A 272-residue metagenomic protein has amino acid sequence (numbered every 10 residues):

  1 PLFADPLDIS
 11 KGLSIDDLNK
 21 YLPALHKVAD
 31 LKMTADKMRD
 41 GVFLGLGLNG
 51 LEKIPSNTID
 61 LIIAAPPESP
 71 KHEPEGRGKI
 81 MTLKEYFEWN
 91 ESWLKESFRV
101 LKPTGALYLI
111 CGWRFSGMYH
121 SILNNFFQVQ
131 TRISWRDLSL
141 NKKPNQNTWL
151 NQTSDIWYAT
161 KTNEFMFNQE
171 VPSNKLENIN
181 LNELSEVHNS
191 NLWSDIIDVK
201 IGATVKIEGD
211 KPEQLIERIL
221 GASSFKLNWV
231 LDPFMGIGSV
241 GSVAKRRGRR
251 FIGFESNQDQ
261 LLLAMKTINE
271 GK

Functional and structural regions predicted by a protein language model:
P1-P23, K27-L263: Core catalytic lobe of class I
K266: Residue-level detection of the helix-turn-helix DNA-binding "recognition helix"
N269-K272: Conserved phosphoryl-transfer catalytic core
